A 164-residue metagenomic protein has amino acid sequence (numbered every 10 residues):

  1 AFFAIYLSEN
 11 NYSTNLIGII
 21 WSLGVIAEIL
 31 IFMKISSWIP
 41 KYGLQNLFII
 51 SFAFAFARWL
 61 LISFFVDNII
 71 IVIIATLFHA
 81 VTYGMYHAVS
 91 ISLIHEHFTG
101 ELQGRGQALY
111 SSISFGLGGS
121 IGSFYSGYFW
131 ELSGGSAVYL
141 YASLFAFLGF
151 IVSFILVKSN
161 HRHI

Functional and structural regions predicted by a protein language model:
A1-I20: Short amphipathic helix-loop junctions that connect adjacent transmembrane helices in Major Facilitator Superfamily/SLC
T14-N15, F98-S111: Loop-to-transmembrane helix entry/capping segments in MFS-fold secondary transporters and related SLC/MFSD carriers
L30-L44, W130-E131: Helix-to-loop junctions at the C-terminal end of transmembrane segments in multipass secondary transporters
N46-L61, S143: Structural signature of the two symmetry-related core transmembrane helices
S63-A75: Helix-loop junctions at membrane interfaces in 12-TM secondary transporters
M85-F98: Intracellular juxtamembrane helix-capping segments at the cytosolic ends of symmetry-related transmembrane helices
G127-A146: A membrane-interface helix-boundary motif in multi-pass transporters
Y141-I164: Multi-pass alpha-helical transporter architecture, strongest for 12-TM Major Facilitator/SLC carriers used
